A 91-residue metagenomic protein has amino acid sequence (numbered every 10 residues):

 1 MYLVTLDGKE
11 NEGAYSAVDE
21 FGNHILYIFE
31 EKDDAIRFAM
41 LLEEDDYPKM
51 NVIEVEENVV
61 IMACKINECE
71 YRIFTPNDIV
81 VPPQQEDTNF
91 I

Functional and structural regions predicted by a protein language model:
M1-I91: Conserved NAD+-utilizing ADP-ribose enzyme module
